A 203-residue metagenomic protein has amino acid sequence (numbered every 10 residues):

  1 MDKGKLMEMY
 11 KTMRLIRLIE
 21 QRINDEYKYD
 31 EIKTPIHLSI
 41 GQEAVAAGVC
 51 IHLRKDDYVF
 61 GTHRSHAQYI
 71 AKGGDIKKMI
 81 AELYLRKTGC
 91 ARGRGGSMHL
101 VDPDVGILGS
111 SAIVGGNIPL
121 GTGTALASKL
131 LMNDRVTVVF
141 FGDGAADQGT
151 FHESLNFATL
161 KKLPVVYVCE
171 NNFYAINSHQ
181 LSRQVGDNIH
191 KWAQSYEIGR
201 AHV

Functional and structural regions predicted by a protein language model:
M1-K3, D25-K28, M132-R135, Y167-E170: A short alpha-helix capping/helix-coil boundary motif
M1-K33, K55: Cofactor-/ligand-binding subdomain signature composed of acidic, glycine-rich, tryptophan-containing flexible loops
Q21-N24, E31-K161, H179-V185, H190-E197: Cofactor-binding active-site loop characterized by glycine-rich and histidine/acidic residues
K161-L181: A short, conserved beta-to-alpha structural element at the edge of catalytic cores that scaffolds binding
A201-V203: Conserved small/polar residues in nucleotide/adenosyl-binding loops
